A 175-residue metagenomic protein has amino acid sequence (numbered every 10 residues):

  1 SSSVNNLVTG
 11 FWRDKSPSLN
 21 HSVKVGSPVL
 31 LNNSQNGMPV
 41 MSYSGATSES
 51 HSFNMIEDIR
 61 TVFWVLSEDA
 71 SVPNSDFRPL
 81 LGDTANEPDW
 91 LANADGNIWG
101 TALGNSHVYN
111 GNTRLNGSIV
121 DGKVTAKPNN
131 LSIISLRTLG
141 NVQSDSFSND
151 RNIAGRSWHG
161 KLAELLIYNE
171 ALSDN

Functional and structural regions predicted by a protein language model:
S1, N116, S148-N149, Y168: Predominantly extracellular/luminal cell-surface or secreted proteins
S3-V108, V142-S144, N152-R156, E170-N175: Extracellular glycan-recognition modules
H51-F53, D121-T125: Beta-strand-rich interaction surfaces with strong enrichment in secreted/lumenal proteins
I59-T61, V65, N97-I98, R114 (+1 more regions): Trp-centered recognition loops
Y109-D121: Short strand-turn-strand beta-turns centered on an Asx-Gly dipeptide
N129, R156, G160: Structured loop/turn residues at beta-strand edges in well-structured enzyme cores
S144-S148, G160-Y168: Exposed low-complexity, polar/acidic, P/S/T/G-rich flexible segments that act as propeptides, protease-susceptible
